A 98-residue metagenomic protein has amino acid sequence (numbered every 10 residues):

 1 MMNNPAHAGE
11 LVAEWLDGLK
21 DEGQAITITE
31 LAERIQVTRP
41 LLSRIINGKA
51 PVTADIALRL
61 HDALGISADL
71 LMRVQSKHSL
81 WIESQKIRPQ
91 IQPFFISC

Functional and structural regions predicted by a protein language model:
M1-T27, R73: A short, Lys/Arg-rich alpha-helix, primarily the initiator
A13, S43, A57-L60: Amphipathic alpha-helical segments within well-ordered protein domains
L16-D17, A32, H61: Residue-level preference for well-ordered alpha-helical positions
G23-R44: Short alpha-helical DNA-recognition segment
K49-D62: Short, basic-rich loop-to-helix N-cap that marks the start of a DNA-contacting helix
R59-S79: A contiguous, mid-protein "functional segment" used to position or interact with cofactors/ions or partner subunits
M72-C98: Short, charged recognition helix plus adjacent turn of helix-turn-helix-like nucleic-acid-binding domains
